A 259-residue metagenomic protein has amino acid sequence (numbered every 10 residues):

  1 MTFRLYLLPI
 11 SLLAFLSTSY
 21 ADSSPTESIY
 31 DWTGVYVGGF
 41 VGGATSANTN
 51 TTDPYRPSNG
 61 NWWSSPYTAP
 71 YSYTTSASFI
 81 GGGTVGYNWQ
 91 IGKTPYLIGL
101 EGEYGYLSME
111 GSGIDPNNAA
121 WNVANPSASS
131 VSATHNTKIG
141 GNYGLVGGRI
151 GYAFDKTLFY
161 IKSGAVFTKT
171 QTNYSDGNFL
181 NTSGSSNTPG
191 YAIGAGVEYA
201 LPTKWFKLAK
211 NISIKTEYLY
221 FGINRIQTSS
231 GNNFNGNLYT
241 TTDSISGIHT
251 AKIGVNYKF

Functional and structural regions predicted by a protein language model:
T2-Y6, S11, S17-F259: Gram-negative outer-membrane beta-barrel domains
